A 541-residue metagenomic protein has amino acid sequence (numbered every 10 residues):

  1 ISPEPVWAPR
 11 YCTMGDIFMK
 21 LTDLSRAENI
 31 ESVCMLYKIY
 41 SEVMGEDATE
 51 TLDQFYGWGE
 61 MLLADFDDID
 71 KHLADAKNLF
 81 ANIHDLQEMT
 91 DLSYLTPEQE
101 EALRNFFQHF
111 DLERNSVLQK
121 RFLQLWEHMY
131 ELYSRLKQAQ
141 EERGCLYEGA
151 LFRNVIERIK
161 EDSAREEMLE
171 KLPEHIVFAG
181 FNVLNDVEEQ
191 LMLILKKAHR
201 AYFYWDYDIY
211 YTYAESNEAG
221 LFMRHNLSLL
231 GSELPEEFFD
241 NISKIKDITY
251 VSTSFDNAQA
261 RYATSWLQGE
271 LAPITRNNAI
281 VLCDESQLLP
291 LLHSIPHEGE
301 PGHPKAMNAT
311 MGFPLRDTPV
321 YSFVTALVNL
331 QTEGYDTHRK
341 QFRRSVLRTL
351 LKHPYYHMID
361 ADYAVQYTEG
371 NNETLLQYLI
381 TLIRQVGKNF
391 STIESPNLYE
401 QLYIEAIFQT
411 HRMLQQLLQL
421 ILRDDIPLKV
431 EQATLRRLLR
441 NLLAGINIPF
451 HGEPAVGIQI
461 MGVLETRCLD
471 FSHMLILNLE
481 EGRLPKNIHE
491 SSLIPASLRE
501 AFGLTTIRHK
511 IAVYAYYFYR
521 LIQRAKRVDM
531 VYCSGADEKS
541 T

Functional and structural regions predicted by a protein language model:
I1-T13, F18-E28, M168-K171, M192-L193 (+1 more regions): Anion-coordinating catalytic cores for phosphoryl-, nucleotidyl-, and glycosidic chemistry
S2-E170, D186, Q366: Basic/charged alpha-beta structural segments of nucleotide/phosphate-handling enzymes
N115-E142, E215-S243: Short, compositionally biased "basic patch" segments
L132-R153, E174-V177, I242-S254, F502-T506: Acidic/glycine-enriched edge-of-secondary-structure segments
Y147, F152, E157-K160, E170-A198 (+1 more regions): N-terminal start-of-domain structural block
K160, A164, K197, Q268-A272: Residue-level signal for alpha-helix termini/capping positions
L169, I176-L230: Extended, H/D-rich, highly charged conserved domains that either
